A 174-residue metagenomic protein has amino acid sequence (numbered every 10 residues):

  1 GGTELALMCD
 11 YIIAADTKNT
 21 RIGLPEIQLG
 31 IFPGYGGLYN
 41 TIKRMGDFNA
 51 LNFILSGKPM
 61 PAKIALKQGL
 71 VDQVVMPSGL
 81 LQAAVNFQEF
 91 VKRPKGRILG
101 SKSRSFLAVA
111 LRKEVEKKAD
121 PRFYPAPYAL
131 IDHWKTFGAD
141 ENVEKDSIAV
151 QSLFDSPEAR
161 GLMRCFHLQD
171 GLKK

Functional and structural regions predicted by a protein language model:
G1-I54, Q68: CoA-thioester-processing core
E4-L7, A50-S152, R160-K174: Amphipathic alpha-helical segments at domain termini/boundaries
S156: Conserved mixed alpha/beta core segments that line enzyme active sites in large multi-domain catalysts
